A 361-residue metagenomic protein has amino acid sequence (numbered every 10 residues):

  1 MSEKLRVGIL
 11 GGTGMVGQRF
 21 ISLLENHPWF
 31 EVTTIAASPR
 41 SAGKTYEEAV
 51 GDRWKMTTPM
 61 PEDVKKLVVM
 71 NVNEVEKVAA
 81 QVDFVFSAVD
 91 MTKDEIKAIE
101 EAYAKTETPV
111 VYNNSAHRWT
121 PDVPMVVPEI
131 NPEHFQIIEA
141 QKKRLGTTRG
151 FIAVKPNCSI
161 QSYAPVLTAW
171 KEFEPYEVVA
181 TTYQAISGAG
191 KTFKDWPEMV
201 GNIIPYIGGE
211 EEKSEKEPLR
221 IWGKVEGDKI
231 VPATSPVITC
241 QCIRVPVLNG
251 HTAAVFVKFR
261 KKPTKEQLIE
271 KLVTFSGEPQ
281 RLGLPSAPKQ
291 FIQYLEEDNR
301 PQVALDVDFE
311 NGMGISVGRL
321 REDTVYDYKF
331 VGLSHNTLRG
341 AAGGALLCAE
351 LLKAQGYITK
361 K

Functional and structural regions predicted by a protein language model:
M1-P205, P236-V237, F309, L320-T324 (+1 more regions): N-terminal Rossmann-like NAD(P) cofactor-binding subdomain of oxidoreductases, focused on the glycine-rich
S187-K361: Charged docking surfaces used in two-component/phosphorelay signaling
